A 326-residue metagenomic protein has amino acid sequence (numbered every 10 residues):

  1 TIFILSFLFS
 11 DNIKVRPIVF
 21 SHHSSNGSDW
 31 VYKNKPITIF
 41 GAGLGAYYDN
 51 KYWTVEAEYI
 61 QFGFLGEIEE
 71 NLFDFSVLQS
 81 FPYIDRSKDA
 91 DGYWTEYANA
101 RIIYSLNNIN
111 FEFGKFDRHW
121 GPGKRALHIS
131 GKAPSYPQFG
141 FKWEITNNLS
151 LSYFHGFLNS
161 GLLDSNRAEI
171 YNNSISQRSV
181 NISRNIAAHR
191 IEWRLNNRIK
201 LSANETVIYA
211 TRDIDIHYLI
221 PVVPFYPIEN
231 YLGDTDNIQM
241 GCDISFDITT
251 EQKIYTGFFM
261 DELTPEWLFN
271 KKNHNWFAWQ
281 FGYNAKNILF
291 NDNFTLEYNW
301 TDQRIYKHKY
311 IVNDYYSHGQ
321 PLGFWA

Functional and structural regions predicted by a protein language model:
T1-D11: Cleavable N-terminal export/targeting peptides
F9-F40, Y48, Y52-A57, Y104 (+2 more regions): Transmembrane beta-strand segments of Gram-negative outer membrane beta-barrel proteins
I13-K14, H119, Y136-F324: Signature for the C-terminal beta-barrel architecture of outer-membrane proteins
S25-V31, Y83-A90, G123-K132, S174-S179 (+2 more regions): The substrate-binding groove and active-site-proximal loops of carbohydrate-active enzymes, especially glycoside
Y32-I39, D91, E96-Y104, M240-K253 (+1 more regions): Outer-membrane beta-barrel transmembrane strands
G41-N50, T54-I60, G92-I103, E192: A contiguous strand-loop segment
Q61-A100, G121-I129, L268-K271: Surface-exposed loop and membrane-interface regions of Gram-negative outer-membrane beta-barrel proteins
S105, I109-I145: A conserved hydrophobic secondary-structure block that centers on an alpha-helix together with its immediately flanking
